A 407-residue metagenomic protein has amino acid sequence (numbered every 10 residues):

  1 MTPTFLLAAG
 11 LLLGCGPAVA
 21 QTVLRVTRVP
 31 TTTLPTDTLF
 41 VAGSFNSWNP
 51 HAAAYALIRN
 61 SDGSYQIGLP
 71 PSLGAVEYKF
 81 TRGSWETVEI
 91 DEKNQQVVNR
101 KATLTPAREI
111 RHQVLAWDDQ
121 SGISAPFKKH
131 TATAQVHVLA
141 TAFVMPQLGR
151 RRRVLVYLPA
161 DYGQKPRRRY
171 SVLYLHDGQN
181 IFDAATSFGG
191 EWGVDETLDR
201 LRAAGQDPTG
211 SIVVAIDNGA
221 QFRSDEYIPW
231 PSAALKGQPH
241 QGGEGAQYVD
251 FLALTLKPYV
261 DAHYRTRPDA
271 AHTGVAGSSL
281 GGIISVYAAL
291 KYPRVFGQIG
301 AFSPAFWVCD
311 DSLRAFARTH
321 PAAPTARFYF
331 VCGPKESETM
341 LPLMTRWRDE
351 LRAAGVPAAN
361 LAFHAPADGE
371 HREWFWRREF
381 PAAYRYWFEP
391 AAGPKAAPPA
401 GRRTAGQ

Functional and structural regions predicted by a protein language model:
T32-G74, G83-T105, A140-M145: Aromatic-rich carbohydrate-binding modules that target alpha-glucans
Q96-Y170, P398-G406: A domain-start/cap signature at the N-terminus of enzymes
R167-Q179: Short beta-strand element of the alpha/beta-hydrolase
Q179-F251: Active-site machinery of serine-nucleophile hydrolases
F251-A270: Conserved acidic catalytic loop of the alpha/beta-hydrolase fold
T266-S278, I299: Alpha/beta-hydrolase fold nucleophile elbow
G282-K291: Short glycine-enriched nucleophile-adjacent loop and the immediately C-terminal alpha-helix near the catalytic center
V331, S337-Q407: C-terminal catalytic histidine-bearing segment of alpha/beta-hydrolase fold enzymes
